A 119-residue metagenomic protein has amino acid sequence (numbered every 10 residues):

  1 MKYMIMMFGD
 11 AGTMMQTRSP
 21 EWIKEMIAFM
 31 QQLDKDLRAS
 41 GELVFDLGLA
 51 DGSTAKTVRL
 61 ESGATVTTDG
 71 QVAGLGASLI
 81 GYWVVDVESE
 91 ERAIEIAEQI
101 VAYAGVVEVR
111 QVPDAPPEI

Functional and structural regions predicted by a protein language model:
M1-I119: Conserved, structured core segments of small domains
